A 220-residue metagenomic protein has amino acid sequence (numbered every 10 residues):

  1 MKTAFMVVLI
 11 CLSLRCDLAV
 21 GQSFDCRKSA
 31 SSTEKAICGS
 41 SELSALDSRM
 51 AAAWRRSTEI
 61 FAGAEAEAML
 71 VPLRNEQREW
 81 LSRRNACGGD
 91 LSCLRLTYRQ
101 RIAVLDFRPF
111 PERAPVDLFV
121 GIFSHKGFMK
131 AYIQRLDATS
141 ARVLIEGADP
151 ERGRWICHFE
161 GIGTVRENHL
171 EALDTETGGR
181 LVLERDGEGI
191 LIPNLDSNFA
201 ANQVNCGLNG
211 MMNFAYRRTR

Functional and structural regions predicted by a protein language model:
S13-L18: N-terminal signal peptide c-region/cleavage motif recognized by signal peptidases
G21-G39: Short N-terminal segments immediately surrounding and downstream of signal-peptide cleavage
S32-T33, G39-V71: Amphipathic, heptad-repeat alpha-helical segments
L70-D106: Compact alpha-helical subdomains of small soluble proteins
R74, L81-S82, D149-I192: Contiguous, well-ordered beta-strand patches that form the walls/edges of small beta-barrel/beta-sandwich domains
P111, C157-H169, L195-R220: Edge beta-strand at a domain terminus
P111-Y132, M212-R220: Tryptophan-anchored aromatic micro-motifs
M129-V165, G210: N-terminal glycine/threonine-rich, aromatic-flanked beta-hairpin/loop signature
